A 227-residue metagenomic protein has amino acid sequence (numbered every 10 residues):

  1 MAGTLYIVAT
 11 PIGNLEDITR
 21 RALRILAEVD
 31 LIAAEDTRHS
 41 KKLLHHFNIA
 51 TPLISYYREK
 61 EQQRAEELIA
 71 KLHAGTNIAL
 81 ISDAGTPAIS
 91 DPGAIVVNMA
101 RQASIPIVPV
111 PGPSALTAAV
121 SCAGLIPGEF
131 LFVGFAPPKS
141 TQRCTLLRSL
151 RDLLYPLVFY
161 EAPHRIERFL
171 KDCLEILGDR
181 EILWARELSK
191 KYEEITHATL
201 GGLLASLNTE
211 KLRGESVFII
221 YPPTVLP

Functional and structural regions predicted by a protein language model:
M1-R58: Glycine-rich, flexible N-terminal cofactor/catalytic loop recognition
A2, T76, Y155-P227: A contiguous loop/helix-start segment that scaffolds small-molecule binding in enzyme catalytic cores
L26-I32, I105-V108, Y155-L157: Short active-site oxyanion
R38-S40, G85-T86, A115, R165 (+1 more regions): Alpha-helix capping/helix-boundary segments
S55-Q62, A136-S140: Conserved helicase motor
Y57, A65-S114: Glycine/small-residue-rich loop that forms an oxyanion/phosphate-binding "nest" at active or ligand-binding sites
I95-L153: Class I SAM-dependent methyltransferase SAM-binding "motif I" and its flanking Rossmann-like core
